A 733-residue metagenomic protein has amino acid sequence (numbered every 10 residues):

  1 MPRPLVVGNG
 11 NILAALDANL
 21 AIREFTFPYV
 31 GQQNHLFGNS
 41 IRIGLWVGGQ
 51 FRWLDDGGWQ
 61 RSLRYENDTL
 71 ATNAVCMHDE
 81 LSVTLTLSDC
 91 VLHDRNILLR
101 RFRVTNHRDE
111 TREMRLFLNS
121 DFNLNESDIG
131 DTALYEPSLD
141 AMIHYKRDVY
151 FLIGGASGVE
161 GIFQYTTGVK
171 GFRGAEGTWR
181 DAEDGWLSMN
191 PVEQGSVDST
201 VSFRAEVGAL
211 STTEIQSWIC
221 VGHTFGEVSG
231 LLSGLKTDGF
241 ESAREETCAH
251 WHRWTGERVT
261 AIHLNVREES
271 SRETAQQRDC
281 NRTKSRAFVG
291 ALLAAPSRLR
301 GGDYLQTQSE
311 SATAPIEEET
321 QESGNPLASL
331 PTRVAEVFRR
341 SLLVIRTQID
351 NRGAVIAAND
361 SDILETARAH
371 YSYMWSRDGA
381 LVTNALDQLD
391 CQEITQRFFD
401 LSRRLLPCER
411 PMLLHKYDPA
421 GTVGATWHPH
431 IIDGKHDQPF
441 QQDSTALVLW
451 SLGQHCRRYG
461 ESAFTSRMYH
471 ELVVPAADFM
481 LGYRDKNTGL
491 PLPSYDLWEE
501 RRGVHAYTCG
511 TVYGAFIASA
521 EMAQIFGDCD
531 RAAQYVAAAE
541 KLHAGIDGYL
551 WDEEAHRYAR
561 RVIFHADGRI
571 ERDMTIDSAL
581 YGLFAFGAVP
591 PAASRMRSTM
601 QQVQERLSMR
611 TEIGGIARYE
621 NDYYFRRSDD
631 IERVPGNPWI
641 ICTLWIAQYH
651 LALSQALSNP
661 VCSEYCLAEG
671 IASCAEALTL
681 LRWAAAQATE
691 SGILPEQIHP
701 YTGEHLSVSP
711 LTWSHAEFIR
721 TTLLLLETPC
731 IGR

Functional and structural regions predicted by a protein language model:
M1-R272, Q277, N281-R333, Y371 (+3 more regions): Terminal accessory carbohydrate-recognition/targeting modules of carbohydrate-active enzymes
V30, F37-N39, W46-L85, H650 (+1 more regions): Non-catalytic C-terminal accessory modules of carbohydrate-active enzymes
L63-D68, A354-I363, M374, D387-Y459 (+3 more regions): Helix-terminus loop motifs that line ligand-binding clefts
L85-T86, T200, S361-H370, I432-K435 (+4 more regions): Active-site-adjacent structural elements in folded domains
I153-G158, F163-T167, V337, P407-H430 (+3 more regions): Extended ligand-binding clefts on enzyme/binding-domain cores
I162, T166-K170, G324-A354, D400-G424 (+7 more regions): Active-site acid/base region of carbohydrate-active enzymes
L231-D238, A243-E246, L330-R340, D390-P407 (+6 more regions): Extended, well-ordered alpha-helical scaffold segments
Y371-T395, E471, C509-G510, I517 (+4 more regions): Active-site core of glycosidic bond-cleaving carbohydrate-active enzymes
